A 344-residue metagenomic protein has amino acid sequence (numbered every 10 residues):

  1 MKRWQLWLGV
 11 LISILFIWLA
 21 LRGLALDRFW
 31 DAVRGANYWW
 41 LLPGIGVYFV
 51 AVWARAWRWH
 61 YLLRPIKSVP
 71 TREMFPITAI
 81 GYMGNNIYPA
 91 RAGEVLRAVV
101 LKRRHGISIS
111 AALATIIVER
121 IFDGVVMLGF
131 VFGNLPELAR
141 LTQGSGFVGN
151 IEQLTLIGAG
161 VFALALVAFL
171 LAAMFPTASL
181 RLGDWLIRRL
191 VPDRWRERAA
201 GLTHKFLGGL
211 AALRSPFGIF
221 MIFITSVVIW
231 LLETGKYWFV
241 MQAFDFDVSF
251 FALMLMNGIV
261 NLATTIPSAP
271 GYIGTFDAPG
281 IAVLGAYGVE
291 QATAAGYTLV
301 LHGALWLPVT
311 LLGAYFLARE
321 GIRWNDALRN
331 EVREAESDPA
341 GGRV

Functional and structural regions predicted by a protein language model:
M1-D31, G81-V191, I273-V344: Transmembrane helix-loop-helix hairpins in multi-pass inner-membrane proteins
W7-L8, L41-I45, R72-P76, T155-G160 (+4 more regions): Hydrophobic alpha-helical transmembrane segments
W30-N37, I66-T71, H105, G208-P216 (+1 more regions): Helix-boundary and loop/linker segments of multi-pass membrane transporters
V50-W57, L62-R64, N85-V95, T265-A278: Short helix-coil transition sites and intra-membrane helix breaks within transmembrane domains of multi-pass
A56-A79, V240-M256: Membrane-embedded helical hairpins/re-entrant loop segments and their flanking transmembrane helices within multi-pass
E73, I77-M83, L182-F206: Juxtamembrane inter-helical linkers in multi-pass membrane proteins
E197-F244, F250: Alpha-helical transmembrane segments and their immediate interhelical loop/hinge regions in multi-pass membrane
M256-A269, L301-V309: Transmembrane helix-bundle signature of multi-pass secondary active exporters and lipid flippases
